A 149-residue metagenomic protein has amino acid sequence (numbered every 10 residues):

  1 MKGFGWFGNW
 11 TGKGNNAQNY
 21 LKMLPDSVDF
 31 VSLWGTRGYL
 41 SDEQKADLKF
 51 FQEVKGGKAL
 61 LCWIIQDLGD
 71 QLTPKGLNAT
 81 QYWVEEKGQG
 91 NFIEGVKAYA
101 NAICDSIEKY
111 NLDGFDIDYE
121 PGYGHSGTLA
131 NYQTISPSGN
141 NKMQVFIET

Functional and structural regions predicted by a protein language model:
K2-T149: Chitinase-like catalytic core of GlcNAc-active glycosidases
